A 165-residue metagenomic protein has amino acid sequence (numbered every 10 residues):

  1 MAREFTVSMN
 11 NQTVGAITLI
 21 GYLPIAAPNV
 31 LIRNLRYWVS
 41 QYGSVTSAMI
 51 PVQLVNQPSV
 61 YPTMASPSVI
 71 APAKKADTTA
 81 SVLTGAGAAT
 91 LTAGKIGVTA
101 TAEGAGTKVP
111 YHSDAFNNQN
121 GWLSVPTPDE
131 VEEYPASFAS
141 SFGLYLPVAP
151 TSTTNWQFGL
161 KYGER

Functional and structural regions predicted by a protein language model:
M1-R165: Beta-strand-centric surfaces of beta-sandwich/beta-rich domains
